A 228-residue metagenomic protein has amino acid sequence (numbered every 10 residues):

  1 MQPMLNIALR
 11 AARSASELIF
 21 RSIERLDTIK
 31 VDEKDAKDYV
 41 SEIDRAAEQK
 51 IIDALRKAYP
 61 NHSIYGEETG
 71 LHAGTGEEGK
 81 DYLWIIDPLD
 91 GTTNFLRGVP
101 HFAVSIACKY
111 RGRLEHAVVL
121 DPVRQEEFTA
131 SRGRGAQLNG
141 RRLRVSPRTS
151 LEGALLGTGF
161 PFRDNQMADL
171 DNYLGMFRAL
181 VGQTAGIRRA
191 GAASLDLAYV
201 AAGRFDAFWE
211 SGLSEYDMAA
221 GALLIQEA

Functional and structural regions predicted by a protein language model:
M1-L89: N-terminal subdomain of lithium-sensitive/metallo-dependent phosphomonoesterases centered on the IMPase/IPPase/PAP
A8, A12-A15, A117, A136 (+2 more regions): Small-residue (primarily alanine) positions within well-ordered alpha-helices, especially packing/interaction faces
I19, D44, L55, T92 (+5 more regions): Residue-level signal for inorganic ion chemistry
R45, Q49, E68, P88-G91 (+5 more regions): Generic detector of well-ordered alpha-helical packing
E77-Q137: DPxDG-like acidic metal-binding loop motif
L114, R142-R144: Short, solvent-exposed loop/turn motifs
R144-A228: An extended, acidic
